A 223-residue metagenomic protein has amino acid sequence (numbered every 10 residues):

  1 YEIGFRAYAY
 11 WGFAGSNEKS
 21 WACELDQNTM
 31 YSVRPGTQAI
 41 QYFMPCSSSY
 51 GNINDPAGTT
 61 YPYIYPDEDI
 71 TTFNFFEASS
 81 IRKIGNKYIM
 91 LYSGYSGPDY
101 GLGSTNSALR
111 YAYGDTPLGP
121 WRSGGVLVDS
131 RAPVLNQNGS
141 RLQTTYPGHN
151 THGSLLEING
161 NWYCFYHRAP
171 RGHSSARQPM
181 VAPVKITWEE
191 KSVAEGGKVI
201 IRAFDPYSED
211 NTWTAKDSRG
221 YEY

Functional and structural regions predicted by a protein language model:
Y1-Y223: Carbohydrate-active catalytic/glycan-binding domains of CAZyme proteins, especially the secreted or lumenal ectodomains
